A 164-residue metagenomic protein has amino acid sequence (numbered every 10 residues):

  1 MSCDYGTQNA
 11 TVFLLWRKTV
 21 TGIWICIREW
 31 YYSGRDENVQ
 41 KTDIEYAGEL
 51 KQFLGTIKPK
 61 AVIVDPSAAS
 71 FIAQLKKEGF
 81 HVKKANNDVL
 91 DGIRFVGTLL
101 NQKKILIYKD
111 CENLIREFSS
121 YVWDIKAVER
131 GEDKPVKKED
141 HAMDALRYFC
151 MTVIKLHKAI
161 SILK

Functional and structural regions predicted by a protein language model:
M1-I25, E29-W30: Conserved helicase/translocase motor-coupling segment
D4, F13, V62, F118 (+1 more regions): A residue-level signal for conserved active-site and pocket-lining positions in enzyme catalytic cores
T11, I72, M151: Active-site-proximal flexible loops/turns
G22-K137, L156, I160-I162: Mg2+-dependent endonuclease catalytic cores in nucleic-acid-processing enzymes, primarily RNase H-like
H141-T152: Stable alpha-helical structural segments in soluble proteins, enriched in small hydrophobic residues
